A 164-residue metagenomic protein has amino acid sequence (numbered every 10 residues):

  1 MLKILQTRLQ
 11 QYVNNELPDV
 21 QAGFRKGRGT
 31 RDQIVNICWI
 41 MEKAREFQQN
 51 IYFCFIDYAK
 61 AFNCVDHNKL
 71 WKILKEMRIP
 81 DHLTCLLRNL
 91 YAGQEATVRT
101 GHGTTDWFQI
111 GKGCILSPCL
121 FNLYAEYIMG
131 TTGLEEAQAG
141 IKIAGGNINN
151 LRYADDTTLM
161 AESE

Functional and structural regions predicted by a protein language model:
M1-E164: Nucleotidyl polymerases of mobile genetic elements and RNA viruses
